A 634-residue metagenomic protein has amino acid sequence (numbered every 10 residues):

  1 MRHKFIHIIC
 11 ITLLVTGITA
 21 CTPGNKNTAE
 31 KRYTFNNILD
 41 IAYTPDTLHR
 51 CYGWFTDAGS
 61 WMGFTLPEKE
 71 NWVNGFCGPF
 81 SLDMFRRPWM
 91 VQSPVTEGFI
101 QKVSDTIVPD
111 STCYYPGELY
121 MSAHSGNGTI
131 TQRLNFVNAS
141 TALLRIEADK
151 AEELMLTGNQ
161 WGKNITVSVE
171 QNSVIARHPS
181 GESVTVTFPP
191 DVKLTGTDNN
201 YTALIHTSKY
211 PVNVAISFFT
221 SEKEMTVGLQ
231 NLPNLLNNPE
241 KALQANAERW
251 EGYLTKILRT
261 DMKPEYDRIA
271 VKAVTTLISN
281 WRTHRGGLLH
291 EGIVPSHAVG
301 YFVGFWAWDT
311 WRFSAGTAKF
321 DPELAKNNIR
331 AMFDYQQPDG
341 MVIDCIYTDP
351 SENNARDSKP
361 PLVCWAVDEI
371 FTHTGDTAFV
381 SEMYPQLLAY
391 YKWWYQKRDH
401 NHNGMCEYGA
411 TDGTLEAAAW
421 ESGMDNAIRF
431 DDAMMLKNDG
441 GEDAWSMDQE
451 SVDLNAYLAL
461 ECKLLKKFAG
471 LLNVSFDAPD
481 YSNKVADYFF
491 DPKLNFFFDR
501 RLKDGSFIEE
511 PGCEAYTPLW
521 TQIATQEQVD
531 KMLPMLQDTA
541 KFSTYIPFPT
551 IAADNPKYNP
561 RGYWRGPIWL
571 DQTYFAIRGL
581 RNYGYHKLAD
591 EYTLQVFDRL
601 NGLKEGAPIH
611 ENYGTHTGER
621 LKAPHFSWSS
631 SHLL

Functional and structural regions predicted by a protein language model:
R2-I6, I11, C21-E265, N582 (+2 more regions): Terminal accessory carbohydrate-recognition/targeting modules of carbohydrate-active enzymes
N27-V91, N353, K359-H373, F496-T539 (+1 more regions): C-terminal capping/lid segments that line or modulate ligand- or cofactor-binding pockets
I146, Q396, D439-G440, A444-D453 (+1 more regions): Calcium-binding acidic motifs and repeat modules
G228-G252, E265-K272, D321-D334, T377-Y395 (+4 more regions): Extended, well-ordered alpha-helical scaffold segments
D261-V303, N328-N353, N403-E450, N483-I568 (+1 more regions): Extended glycan-interaction surfaces of carbohydrate-active proteins
V303-I428, N455, I508, P567-A589 (+2 more regions): Aromatic-rich carbohydrate-recognition surfaces in CAZymes
S451-L472, K484, G562, P567-F575 (+2 more regions): Long, repeat-rich segments with strong aromatic
